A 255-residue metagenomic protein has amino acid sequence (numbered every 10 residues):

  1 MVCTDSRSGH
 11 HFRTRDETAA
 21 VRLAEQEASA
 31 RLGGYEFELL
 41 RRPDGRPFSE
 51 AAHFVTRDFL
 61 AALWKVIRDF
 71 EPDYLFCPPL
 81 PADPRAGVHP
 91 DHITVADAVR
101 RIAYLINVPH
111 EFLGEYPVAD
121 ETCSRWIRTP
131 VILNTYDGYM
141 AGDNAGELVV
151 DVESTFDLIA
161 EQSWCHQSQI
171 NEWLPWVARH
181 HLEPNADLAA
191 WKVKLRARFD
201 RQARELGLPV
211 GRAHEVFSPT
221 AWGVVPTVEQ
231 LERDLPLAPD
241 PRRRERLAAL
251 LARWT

Functional and structural regions predicted by a protein language model:
M1-F70, A249-W254: Active-site rim/loop-helix segments in enzyme catalytic domains that contact anionic ligands
A52, R57-T255: Metal-dependent de-N-acetylase/amidase catalytic core
